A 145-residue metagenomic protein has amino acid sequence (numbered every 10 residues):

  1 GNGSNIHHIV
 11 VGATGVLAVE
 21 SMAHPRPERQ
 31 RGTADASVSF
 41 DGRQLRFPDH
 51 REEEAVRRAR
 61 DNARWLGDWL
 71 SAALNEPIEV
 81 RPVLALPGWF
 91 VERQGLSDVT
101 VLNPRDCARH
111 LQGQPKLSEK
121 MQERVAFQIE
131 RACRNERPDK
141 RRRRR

Functional and structural regions predicted by a protein language model:
G1-S4, G12-V16, M22-G32, A36-R145: Surface-exposed interaction regions that form or flank ligand-binding interfaces
H7: Phosphate-centric recognition/catalysis
